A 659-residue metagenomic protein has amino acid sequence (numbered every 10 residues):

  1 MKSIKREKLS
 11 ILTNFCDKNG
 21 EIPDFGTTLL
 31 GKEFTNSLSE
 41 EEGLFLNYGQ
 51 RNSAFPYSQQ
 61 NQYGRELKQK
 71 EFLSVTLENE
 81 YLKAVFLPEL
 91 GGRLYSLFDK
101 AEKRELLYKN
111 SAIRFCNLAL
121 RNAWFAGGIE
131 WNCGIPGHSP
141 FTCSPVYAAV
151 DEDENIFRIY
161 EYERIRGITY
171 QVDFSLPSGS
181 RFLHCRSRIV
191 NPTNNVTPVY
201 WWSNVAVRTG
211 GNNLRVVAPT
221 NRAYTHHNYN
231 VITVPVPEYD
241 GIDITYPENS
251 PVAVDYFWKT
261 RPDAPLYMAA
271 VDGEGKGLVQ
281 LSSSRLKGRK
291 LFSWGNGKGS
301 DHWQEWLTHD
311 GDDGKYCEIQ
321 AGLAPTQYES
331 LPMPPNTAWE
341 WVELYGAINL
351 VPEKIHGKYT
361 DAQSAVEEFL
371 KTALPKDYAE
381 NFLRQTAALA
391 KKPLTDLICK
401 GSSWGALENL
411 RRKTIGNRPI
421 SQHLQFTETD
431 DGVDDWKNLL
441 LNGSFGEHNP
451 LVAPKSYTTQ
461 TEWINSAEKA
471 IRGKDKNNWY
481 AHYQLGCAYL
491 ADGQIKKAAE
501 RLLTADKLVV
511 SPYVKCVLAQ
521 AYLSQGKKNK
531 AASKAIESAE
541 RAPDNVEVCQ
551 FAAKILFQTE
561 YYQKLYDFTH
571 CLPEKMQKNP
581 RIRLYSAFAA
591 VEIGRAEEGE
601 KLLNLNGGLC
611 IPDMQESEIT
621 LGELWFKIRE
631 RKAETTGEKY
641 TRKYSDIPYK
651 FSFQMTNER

Functional and structural regions predicted by a protein language model:
K2-L44, V75, E89, S96 (+5 more regions): A contiguous, surface-exposed recognition patch within enzymatic or periplasmic domains that forms
T35-E78, A126-F182, G211, G299-Y328: Extended, loop-rich substrate-binding clefts of extracytoplasmic carbohydrate-active enzymes
V75-E78, F86, A148-V150, S187 (+1 more regions): Short Pro-Gly-centered flexible turn/kink motifs
E78, A84-E102, I159-G210, A218-R222 (+1 more regions): Acidic, contiguous internal or C-terminal segments within carbohydrate-active enzymes that form a structured patch used
D475-K476, V509-V510, P543, Q577 (+1 more regions): Short coil turns that delineate tetratricopeptide repeat
Y480-Q484, Y513-V517, E547-F551, P580-S586 (+1 more regions): Alpha-solenoid helical repeat scaffolds
